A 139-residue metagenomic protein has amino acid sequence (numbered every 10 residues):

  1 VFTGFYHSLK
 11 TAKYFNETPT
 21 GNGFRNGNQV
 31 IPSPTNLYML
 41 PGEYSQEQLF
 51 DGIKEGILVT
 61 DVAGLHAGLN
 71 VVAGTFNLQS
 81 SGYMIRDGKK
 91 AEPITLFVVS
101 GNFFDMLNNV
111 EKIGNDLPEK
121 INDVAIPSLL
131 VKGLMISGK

Functional and structural regions predicted by a protein language model:
V1-K139: Dual-mode signal for accessory low-complexity, basic/Gly-rich regions
